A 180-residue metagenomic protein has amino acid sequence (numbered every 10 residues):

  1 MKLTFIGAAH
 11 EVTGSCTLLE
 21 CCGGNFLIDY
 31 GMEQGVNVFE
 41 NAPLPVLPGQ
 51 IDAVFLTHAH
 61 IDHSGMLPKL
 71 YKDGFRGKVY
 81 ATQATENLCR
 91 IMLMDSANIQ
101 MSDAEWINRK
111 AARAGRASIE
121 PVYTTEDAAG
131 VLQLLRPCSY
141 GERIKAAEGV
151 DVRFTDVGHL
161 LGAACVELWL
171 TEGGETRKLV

Functional and structural regions predicted by a protein language model:
M1-G49, A53, C165-V180: Conserved beta-strand hairpin/beta-sheet module of binuclear metal-dependent hydrolase folds, prominently
L3, D29, H58-A59, C89 (+1 more regions): Divalent metal-coordination and catalytic microenvironments
T4, F26, F55, Y80 (+3 more regions): Hydrophobic/aromatic beta-strand patches that form the interior of the parallel beta-sheet core in alpha/beta enzyme
T13, I61-H63, L161-A163: Active-site environment of divalent metal-dependent phosphoester hydrolases
Q34, L88-D103: Short, solvent-exposed beta-strand-terminating loops
G35-G49, V54, K110-A128: Surface-exposed acidic, glycine/proline-enriched linker/cap segments that occur as 15-30-residue helix-coil
N37-L88, M94: Active-site metal-binding motif and surrounding structural segment of the metallo-beta-lactamase
S96-L160: Metallo-beta-lactamase
